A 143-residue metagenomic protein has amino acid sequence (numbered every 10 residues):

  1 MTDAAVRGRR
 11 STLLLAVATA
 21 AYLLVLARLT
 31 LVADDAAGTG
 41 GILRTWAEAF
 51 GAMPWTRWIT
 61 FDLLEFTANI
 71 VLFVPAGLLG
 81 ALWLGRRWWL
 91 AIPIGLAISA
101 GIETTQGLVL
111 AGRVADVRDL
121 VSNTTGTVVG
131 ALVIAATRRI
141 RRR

Functional and structural regions predicted by a protein language model:
M1-G112, L132-R143: Bulky hydrophobic segments
V114-R138: Alpha-helical transmembrane segments that form the membrane-embedded catalytic/substrate-binding core of multi-pass
